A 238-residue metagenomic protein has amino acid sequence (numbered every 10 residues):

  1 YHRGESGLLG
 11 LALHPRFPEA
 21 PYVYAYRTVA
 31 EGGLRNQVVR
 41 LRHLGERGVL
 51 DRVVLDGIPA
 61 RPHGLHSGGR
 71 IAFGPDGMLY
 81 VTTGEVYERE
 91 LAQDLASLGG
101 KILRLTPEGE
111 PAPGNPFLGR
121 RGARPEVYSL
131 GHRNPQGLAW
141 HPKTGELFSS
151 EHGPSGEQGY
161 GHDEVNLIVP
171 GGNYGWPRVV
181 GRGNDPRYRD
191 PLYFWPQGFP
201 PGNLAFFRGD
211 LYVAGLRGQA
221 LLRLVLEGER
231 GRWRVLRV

Functional and structural regions predicted by a protein language model:
Y1, S6-L8, R16-P18, E85-R237: Beta-propeller domain segments
E19-Y22, V49-D51, D76-L79, K143-G145: Loop/turn elements at helix/coil->beta-strand transitions in domains of secreted/extracellular proteins
V23-Y26, Y212-V213: Short beta-strand elements that form the blades of beta-propeller/WD-repeat-like and other beta-sheet-rich scaffold
A25-T28, G33: Acidic helix-start/capping segments at beta-turn-to-alpha-helix junctions
L34-R35, Y160: Eukaryotic scaffold repeat domains enriched in small/polar residues
R35-A72: Asp-box/WD-like beta-propeller blade repeats and closely related beta-sheet repeat scaffolds
G68-G84, G100-K101: Aromatic- and glycine-enriched pocket-lining scaffold segments that form the walls of small-molecule binding clefts
